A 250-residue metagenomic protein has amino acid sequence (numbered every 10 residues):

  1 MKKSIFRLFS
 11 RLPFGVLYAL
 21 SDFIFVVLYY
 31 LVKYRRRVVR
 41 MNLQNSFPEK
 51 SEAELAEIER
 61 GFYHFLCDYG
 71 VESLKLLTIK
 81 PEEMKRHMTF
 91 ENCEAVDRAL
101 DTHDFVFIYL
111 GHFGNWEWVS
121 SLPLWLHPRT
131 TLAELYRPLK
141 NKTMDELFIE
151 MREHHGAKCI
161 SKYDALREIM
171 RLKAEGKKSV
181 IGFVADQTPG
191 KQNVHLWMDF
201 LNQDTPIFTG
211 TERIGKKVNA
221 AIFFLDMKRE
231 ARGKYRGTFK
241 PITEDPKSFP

Functional and structural regions predicted by a protein language model:
M1-L110, N115-W116, D145-M151, G156-A157: Membrane-anchoring hydrophobic helices of lipid-metabolizing enzymes
L77-P250: Soluble catalytic domains of membrane acyltransferases
